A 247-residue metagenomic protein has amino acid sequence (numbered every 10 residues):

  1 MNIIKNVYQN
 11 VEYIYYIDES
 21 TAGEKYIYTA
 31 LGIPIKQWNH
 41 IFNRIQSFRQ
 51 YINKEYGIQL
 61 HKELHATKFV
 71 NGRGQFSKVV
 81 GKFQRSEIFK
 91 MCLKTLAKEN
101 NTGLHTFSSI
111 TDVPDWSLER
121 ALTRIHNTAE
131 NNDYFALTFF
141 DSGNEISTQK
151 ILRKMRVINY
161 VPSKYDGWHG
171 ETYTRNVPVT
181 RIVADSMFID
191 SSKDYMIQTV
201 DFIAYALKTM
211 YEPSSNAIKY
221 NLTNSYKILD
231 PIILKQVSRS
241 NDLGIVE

Functional and structural regions predicted by a protein language model:
M1-E247: Phosphate-ester processing/binding pockets and catalytic centers
